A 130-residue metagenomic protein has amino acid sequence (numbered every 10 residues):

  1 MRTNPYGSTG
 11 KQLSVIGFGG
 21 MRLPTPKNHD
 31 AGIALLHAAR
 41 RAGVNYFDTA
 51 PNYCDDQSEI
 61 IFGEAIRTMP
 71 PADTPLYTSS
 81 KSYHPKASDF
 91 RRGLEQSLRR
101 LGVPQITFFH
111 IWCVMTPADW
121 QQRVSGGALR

Functional and structural regions predicted by a protein language model:
M1-L76: N-terminal binding-site loop/beta-alpha segment at the start of enzyme catalytic domains that lines or forms
S8, S14, S58, S79-S82 (+3 more regions): Generic serine detector
F18, T49, S80, F108-I111: Conserved beta-strand positions
G20, A50, K81-S82, P117-W120: Conserved short-loop catalytic and cofactor-binding motifs
K27, P85-R130: Glycine/proline-rich, positively charged, aromatic-decorated active-site loop/lid region on the catalytic face
L35, D56, E64, S79 (+2 more regions): Flexible domain-boundary/linker segments
Y53, M69-S88, W112-M115: Structural motif corresponding to the early beta-alpha repeats
